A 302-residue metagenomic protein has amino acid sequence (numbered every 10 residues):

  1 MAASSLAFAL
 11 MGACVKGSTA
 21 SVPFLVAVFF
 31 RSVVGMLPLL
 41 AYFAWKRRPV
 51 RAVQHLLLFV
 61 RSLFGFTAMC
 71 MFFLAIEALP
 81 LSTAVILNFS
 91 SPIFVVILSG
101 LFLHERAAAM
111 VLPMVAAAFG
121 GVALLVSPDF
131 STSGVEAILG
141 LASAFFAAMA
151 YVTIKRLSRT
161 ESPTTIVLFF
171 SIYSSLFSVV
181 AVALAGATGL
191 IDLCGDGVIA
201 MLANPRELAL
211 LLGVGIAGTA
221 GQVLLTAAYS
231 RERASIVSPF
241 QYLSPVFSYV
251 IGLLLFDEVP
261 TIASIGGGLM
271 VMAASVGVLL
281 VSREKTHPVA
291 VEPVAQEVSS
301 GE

Functional and structural regions predicted by a protein language model:
M1-A2, R48-F73, V135-L141, L193-A220 (+1 more regions): Loop-to-transmembrane-helix transition segments
S5-L10, L40, S62-C70, P92-I97 (+7 more regions): Hydrophobic/small/kink-forming positions within alpha-helical transmembrane segments of polytopic membrane proteins
A13, L39, T132-L202, V289-E302: Transmembrane alpha-helical segments that form core, pore/gating elements of small-molecule transporters/exporters
S18, A27, R31, A75 (+8 more regions): Hydrophobic/aromatic residues within transmembrane alpha-helices of multi-pass small-molecule transporters
S21-T67, F146-T153, F170-T188: Transmembrane alpha-helices of multi-pass small-molecule transport proteins
V85-S90, L157, E161-Y173, T219-L253: Helix-helix packing/entry segments at the starts of transmembrane helices
S91-P113, V246-I265: C-terminal transmembrane-helix exit sites in multi-pass transporters
M110-V126, A263-S282: Hydrophobic transmembrane alpha-helices of multi-pass small-molecule transport proteins
